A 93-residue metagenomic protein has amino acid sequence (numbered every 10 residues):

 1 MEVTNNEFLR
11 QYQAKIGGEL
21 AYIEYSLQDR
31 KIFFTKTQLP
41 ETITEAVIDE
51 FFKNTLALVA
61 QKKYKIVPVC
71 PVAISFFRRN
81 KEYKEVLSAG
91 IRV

Functional and structural regions predicted by a protein language model:
M1-T4: Negatively charged, low-complexity tracts enriched in Asp/Glu with abundant Ser/Thr
N6-F8, Q28: Structural motif
R10-E19: Conserved beta-hairpin
E19-E41: A short, structured beta-strand/loop element
Y25-L27, T55-V59: Short, contiguous, well-ordered secondary-structure segments
P40-I43, K65: Glycine-/small-residue-rich active-site loops that bind phosphorylated ligands and cofactors
T44-A57: Conserved acetyl-CoA-binding loop-helix of GNAT-fold acetyltransferases
L58, K62-V93: C-terminal structural segments of small proteins and small subunits
